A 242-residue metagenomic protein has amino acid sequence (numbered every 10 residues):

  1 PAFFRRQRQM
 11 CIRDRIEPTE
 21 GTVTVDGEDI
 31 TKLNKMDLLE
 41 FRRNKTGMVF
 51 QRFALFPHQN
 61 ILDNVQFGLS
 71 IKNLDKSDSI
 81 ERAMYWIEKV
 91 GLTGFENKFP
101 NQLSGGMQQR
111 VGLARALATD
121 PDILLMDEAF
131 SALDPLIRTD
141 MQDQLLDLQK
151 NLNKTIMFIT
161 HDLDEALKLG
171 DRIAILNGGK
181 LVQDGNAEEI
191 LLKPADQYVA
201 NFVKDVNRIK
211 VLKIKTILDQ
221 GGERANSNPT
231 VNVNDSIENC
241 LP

Functional and structural regions predicted by a protein language model:
P1-R8: Single conserved hydrophobic/aromatic residue that forms the stacking wall/gate of nucleotide- or nucleobase-binding
E28-D29, Q66, S70-N73, S77-F95: Conserved ABC ATPase "signature" region
I30-G47, I71, K76-S77: ABC ATPase NBD coupling module
R43, K98-N101, T119: Conserved signature/switch motifs of ABC ATPase nucleotide-binding domains
F99-L103, M107-Q109: Conserved ABC ATPase signature
D184-G185, K193: ABC ATPase "signature
